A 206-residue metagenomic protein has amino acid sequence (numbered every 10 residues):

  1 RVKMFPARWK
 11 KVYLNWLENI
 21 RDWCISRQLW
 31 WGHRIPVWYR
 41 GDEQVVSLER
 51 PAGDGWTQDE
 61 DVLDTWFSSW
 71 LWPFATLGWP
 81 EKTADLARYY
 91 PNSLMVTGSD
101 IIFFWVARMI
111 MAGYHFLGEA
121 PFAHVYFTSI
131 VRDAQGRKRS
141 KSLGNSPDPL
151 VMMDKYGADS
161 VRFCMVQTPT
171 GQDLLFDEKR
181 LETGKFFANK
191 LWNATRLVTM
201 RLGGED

Functional and structural regions predicted by a protein language model:
R1-G204: Structured secondary-structure scaffolds
